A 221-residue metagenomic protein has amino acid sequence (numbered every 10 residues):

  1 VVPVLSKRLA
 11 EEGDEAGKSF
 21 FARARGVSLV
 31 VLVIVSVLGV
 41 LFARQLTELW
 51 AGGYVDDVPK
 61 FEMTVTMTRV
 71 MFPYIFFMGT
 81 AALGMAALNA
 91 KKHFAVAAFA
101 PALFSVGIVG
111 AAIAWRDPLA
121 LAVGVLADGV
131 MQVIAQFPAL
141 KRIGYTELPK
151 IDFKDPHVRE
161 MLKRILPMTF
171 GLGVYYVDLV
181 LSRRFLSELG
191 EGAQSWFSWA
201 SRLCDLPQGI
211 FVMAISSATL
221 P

Functional and structural regions predicted by a protein language model:
V1-P221: Membrane-embedded alpha-helical bundles of multi-pass transporters/translocases, especially carrier/permease families
